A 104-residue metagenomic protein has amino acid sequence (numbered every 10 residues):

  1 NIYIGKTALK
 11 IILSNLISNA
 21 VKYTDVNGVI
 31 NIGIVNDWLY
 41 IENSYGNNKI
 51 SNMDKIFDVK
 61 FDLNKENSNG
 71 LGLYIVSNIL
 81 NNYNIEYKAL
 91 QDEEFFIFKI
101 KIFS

Functional and structural regions predicted by a protein language model:
N1-I4: Conserved micro-motifs of the catalytic ATP-binding
T7-N15: Conserved alpha-helix in the HATPase_c
A20-V21: Short helix-loop "hinge" at the ATP-lid/N-box region of the Bergerat-fold HATPase_c
N27-W38: Short beta-strand/loop element within the Bergerat-fold HATPase_c
N48-K60: Short conserved segment of the HATPase_c
N67-I75: Glycine-rich phosphate-binding loop
I75-N84: Conserved glycine-/histidine-rich ATP-lid loop and adjacent helix of the Bergerat-fold HATPase_c
Y83-D92: Glycine-rich ATP-binding loops of the HATPase_c
